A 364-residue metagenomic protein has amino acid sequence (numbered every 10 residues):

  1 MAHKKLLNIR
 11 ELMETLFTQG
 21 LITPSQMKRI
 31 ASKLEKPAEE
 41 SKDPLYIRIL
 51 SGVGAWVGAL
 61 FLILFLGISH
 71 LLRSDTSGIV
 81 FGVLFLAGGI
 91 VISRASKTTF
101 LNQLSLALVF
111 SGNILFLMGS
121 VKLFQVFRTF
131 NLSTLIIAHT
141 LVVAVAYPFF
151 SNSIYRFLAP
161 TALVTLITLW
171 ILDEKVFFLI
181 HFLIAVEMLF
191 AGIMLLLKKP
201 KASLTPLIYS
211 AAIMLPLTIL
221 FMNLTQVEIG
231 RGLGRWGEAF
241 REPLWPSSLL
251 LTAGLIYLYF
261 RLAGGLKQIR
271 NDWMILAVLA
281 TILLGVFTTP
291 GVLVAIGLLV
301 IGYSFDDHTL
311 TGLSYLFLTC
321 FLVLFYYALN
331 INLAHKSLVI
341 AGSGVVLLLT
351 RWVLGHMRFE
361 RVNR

Functional and structural regions predicted by a protein language model:
A2-R364: Alpha-helical multi-pass membrane segments and their bilayer interfacial helix-loop junctions
